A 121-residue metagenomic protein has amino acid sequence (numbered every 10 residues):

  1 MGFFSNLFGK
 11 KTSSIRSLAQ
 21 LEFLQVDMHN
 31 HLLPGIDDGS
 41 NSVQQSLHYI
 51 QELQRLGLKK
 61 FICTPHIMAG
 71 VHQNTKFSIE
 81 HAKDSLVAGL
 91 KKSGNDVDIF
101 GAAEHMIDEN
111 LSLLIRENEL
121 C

Functional and structural regions predicted by a protein language model:
G2, T75-C121: Extended substrate/RNA-proximal surfaces in nucleic-acid metabolism proteins
G2-G35, N110: Replace "His-x-His-based motif
T12-S14, L18, H48, L53 (+1 more regions): Mixed-charge, polar/low-complexity N-terminal
A19-L21, Q54-L58, K92, E117-C121: Acidic (Asp/Glu)-rich catalytic clusters
D27-H31, N41, Q45-F77, D96-E104: Divalent metal-dependent hydrolysis catalytic cores, especially in the metallo-beta-lactamase
P34-G35, A69, I107, L113: Generic structural "secondary-structure junction" signal
